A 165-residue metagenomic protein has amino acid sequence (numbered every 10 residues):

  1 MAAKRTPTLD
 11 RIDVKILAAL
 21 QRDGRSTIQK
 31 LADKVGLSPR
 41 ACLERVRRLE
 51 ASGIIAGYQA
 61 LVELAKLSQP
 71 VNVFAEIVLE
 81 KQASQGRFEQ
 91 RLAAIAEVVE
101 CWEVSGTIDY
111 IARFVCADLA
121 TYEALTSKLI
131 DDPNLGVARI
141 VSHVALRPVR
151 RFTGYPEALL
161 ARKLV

Functional and structural regions predicted by a protein language model:
M1-V165: A compositional/biophysical signature of low hydrophobicity enriched in polar/charged and small residues
